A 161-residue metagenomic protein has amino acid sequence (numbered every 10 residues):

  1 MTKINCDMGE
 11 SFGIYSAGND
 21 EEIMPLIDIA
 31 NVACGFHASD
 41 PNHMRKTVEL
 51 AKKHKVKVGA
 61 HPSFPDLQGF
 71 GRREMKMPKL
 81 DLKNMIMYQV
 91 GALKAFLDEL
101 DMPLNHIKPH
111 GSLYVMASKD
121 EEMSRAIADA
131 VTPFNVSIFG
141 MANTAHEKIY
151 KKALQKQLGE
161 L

Functional and structural regions predicted by a protein language model:
T2-M8, A30-V32, V58-P62, N105-P109 (+2 more regions): Hydrophobic faces of well-ordered beta-strands that scaffold small-molecule active sites in alpha/beta enzyme cores
F12-R45: A short alpha/beta connector and helix-capping loop motif
E21-P25, K46-G59, D98-E99: Acidic (Asp/Glu)-rich catalytic clusters
V32-H37, M116-A117, N135-N143: Catalytic beta/alpha-barrel core
V56-M75, H110: Short, charge-patterned binding micro-sites
L67-H106: Glycine/small-residue-rich loop that forms an oxyanion/phosphate-binding "nest" at active or ligand-binding sites
D120-A126: Charged helix-capping and loop-helix junction motifs
N143-L161: Active-site rim beta-loop-alpha module in soluble metabolic enzymes
